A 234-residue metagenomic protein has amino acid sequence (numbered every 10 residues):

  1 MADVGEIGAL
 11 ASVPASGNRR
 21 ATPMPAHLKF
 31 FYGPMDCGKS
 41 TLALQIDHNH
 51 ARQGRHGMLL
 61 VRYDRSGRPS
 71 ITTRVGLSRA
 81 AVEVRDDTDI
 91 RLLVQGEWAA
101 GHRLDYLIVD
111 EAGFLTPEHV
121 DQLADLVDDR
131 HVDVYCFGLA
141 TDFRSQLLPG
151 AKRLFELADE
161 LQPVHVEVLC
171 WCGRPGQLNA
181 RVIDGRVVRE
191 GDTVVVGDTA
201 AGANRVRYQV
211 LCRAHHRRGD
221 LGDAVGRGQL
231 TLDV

Functional and structural regions predicted by a protein language model:
A2-W98, D142-R153, V166, V194-G197 (+1 more regions): Conserved P-loop
L28-F30, H56-M58, D105-I108, D133-Y135: Residue-level preference for the first positions of well-ordered beta-strands
L60, Y135-F137, V164: Generic beta-sheet signal
G101-L115: Conserved P-loop NTPase "ATPase switch" module shared by AAA+ and STAND
A112-L123, F143-L148: Conserved ATPase-coupling elements of RecA-like P-loop NTPase cores
V127-A151: Sensor-1/coupling segment of RecA-like P-loop NTPase cores
A158: Short basic (Lys/Arg) and small-residue
V166-T199: Short recognition patches in nucleic-acid-associated and regulatory proteins
